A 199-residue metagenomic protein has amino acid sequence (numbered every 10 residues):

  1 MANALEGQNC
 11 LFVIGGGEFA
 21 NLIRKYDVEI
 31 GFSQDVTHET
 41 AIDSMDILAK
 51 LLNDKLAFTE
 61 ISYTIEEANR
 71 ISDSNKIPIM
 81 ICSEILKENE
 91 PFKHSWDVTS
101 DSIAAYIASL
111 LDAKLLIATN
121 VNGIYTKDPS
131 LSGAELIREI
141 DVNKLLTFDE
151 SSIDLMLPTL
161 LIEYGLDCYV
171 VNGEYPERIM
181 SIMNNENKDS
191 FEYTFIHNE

Functional and structural regions predicted by a protein language model:
M1-E199: C-terminal catalytic "cap/lid" subdomain
